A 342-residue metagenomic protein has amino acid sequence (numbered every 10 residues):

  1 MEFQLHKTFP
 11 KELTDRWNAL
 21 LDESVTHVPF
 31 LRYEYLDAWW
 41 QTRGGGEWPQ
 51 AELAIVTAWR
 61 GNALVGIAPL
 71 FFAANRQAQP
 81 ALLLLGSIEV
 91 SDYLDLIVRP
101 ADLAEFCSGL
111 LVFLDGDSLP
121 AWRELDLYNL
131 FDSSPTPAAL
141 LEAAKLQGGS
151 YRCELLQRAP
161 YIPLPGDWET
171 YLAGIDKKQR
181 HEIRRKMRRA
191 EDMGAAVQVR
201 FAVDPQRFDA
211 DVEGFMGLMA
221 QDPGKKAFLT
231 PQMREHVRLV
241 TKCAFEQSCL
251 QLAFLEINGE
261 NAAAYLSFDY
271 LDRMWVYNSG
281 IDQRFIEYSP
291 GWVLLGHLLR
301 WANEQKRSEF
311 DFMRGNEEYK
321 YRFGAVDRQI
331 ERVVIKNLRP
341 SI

Functional and structural regions predicted by a protein language model:
E2-S87, L127-A159, P163-E287: A conserved beta-strand-loop-helix scaffold within acyl/acetyltransferase catalytic domains
A51-L53, L119-W122, L250, R307: Short, high-confidence coil segments that cap the C-terminus of an alpha-helix and link into the following beta-strand
S91-L103, S279-E287: A short, internal acetyl-CoA/4′-phosphopantetheine-binding micro-motif in the GNAT/acyltransferase core
D102-L114, I286-L299: Conserved acetyl-CoA-binding loop-helix of GNAT-fold acetyltransferases
L114-S118, A244, A302: Hydrophobic pocket-lining residues that define ligand/cofactor binding sites across diverse proteins
P120-L130, A302-M313: Conserved GNAT acetyl-CoA-binding A-motif
G259, G291, L298, A302 (+2 more regions): Hydrophobic, well-ordered secondary-structure elements that form the walls of internal hydrophobic environments
N303-L338: Substrate-binding beta-hairpin/strand module that engages nucleic acids
